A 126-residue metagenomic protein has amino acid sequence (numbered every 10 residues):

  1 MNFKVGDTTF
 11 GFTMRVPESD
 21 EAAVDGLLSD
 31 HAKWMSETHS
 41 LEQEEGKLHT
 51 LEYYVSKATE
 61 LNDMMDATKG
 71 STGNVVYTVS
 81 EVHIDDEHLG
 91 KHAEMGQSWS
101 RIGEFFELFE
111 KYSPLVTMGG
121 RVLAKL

Functional and structural regions predicted by a protein language model:
M1-T78, V82-M95, K111-L126: Short S/T/G/P-rich N-terminal loop/turn motif that feeds into the first structured element of a domain
H39, G103-F105: Short catalytic/binding micro-motifs of nucleotide second-messenger systems
N74, S100-I102: N-terminal soluble domains immediately following signal/targeting peptides that reside in extracytoplasmic
F106-E110: Hydrophobic small-molecule pocket/channel-lining residues, especially in calycin-type beta-barrels
